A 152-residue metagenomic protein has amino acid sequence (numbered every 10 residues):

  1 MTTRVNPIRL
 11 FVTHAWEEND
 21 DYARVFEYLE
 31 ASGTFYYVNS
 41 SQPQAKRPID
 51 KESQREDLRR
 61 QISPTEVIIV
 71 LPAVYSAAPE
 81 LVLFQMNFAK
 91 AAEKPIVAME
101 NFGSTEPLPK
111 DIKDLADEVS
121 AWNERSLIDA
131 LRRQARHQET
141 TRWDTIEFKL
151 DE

Functional and structural regions predicted by a protein language model:
M1-F11, R24, E56, G103-E152: C-terminal interaction surface of TIR/SEFIR-family domains
M1-P64, D144-E152: Conserved N-terminal substructure of TIR/SEFIR domains
H14, P72, E100: Short beta-strand/turn micro-motifs composed of small residues that flank or help shape donor/cofactor-binding pockets
D20, A77-E80, P107: Residues that form or flank phosphate/diphosphate-binding pockets in enzymes that use nucleotide phosphates
R24, P64, Q85-F88, A130: Alpha-helical scaffold elements adjacent to nucleotide-binding pockets in ATP/GTP-utilizing enzyme cores
E66-V70: Inter-motif core of Ras-like GTPase G domains
V74-A91: Conserved TIR/SEFIR loop-to-helix hotspot centered on a Trp-containing motif with a nearby acidic residue
A91-M99: A short helix->loop->beta-strand "cap" motif at the edges of active sites that frequently abuts
